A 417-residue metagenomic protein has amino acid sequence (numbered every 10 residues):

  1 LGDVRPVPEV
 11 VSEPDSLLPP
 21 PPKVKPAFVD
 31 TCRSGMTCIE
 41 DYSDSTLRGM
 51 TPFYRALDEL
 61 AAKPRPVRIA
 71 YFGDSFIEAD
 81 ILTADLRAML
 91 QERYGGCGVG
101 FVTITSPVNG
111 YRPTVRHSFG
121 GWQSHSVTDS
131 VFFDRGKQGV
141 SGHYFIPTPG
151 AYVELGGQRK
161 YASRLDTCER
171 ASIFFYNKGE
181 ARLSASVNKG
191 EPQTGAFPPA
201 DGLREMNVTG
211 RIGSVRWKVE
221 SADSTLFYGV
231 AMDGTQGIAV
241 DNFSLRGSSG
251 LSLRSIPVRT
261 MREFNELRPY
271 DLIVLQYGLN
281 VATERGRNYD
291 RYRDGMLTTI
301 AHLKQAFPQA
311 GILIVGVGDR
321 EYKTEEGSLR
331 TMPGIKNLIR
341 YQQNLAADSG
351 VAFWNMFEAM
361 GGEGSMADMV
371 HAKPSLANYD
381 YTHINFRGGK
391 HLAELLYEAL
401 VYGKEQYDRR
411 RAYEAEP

Functional and structural regions predicted by a protein language model:
L1-V24: Juxtamembrane proline-rich low-complexity "stalk" or linker regions positioned immediately after a signal peptide
S45-D58, L253-N265, D294-H302, N337-I339 (+1 more regions): Alpha-helical scaffolding within the catalytic cores of extracellular/periplasmic polymer-degrading hydrolases
T51, R55, D80, A84 (+10 more regions): Solvent-exposed, polar/charged alpha-helical surfaces in well-ordered, non-transmembrane soluble domains, broadly
R68, E78-S186, A196-D294, H383-I384: Conserved SGNH/GDSL esterase-like catalytic core that processes O-acyl groups on lipids and polysaccharides
I69-G73: Short hydrophobic beta-strand that contains or immediately precedes a catalytic carboxylate
P257-V258, D319-P417: Catalytic His-Asp segment of secreted/periplasmic serine-dependent ester chemistry enzymes
L272-G278, L297-K304, G311-G316, R320: Conserved, well-ordered alpha-helix/loop/beta-strand core segments that scaffold catalytic motifs
